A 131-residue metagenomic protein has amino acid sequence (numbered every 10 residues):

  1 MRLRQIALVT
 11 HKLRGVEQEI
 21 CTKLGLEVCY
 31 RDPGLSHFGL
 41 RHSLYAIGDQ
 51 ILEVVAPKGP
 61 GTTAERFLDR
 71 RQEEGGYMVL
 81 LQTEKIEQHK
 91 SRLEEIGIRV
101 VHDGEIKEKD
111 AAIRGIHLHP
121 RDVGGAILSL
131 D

Functional and structural regions predicted by a protein language model:
M1-G48, E53-G59: An N-terminus-focused feature that recognizes amino-terminal "leader" regions
R2-H11, S43-G48, E65-R92, L118: Vicinal oxygen chelate
R14-D32, A56, R70-E73, E87-I106: Extended intrinsically disordered, low-complexity coil regions enriched in Ser, Thr, Gly, Ala and often Pro
P33, L44, E53, K90-D131: Vicinal oxygen chelate
F38, Q72-E74, A111: Short coil/turn motifs at beta-sheet boundaries
